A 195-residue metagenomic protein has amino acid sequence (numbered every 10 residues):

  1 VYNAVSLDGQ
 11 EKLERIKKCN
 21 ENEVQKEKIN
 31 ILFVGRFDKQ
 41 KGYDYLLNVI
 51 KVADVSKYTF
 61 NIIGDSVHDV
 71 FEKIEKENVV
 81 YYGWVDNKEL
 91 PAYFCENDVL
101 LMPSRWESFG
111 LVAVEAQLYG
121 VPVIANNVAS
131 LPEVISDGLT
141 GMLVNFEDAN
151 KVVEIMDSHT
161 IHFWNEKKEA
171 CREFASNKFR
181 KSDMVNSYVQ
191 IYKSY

Functional and structural regions predicted by a protein language model:
A4: Carbohydrate-associated surface elements
E23-K41, L47-I50: Conserved donor-binding/catalytic core segment of Leloir-type glycosyltransferases
F71-K88: Nucleotide-activated donor-binding/catalytic signature segment of Leloir-type glycosyltransferases, i.e., the conserved
W84-V85, A92-N97: Short alpha-helical donor nucleotide-sugar binding micro-motif in glycosyltransferases
R105: Aromatic "clamp/platform" in nucleotide-sugar-dependent glycosyltransferases that forms part of the donor/acceptor
P122-A125: Short hydrophobic beta-strand element within catalytic cores of glycosyltransferases and related nucleotide-activated
D137-G138, M142-A149, S158-W164: Conserved acidic donor-binding segment of nucleotide-sugar-dependent glycosyltransferases
N165-K193: A charged, aromatic-enriched C-terminal amphipathic alpha-helix characteristic of glycosyltransferases across folds
